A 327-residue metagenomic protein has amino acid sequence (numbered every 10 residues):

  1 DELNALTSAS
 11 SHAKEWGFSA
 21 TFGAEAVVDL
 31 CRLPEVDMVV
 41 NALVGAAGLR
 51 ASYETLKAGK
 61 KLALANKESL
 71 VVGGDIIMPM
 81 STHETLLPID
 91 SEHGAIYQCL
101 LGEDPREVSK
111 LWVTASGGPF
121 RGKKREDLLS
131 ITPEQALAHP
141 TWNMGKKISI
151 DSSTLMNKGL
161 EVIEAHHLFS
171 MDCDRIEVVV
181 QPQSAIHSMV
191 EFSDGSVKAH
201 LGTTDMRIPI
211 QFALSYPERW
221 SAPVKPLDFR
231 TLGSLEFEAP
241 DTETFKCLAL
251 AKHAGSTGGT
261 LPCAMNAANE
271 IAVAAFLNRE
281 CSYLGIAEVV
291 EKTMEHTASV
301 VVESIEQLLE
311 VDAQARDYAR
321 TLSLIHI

Functional and structural regions predicted by a protein language model:
D1-L324: Catalytic, metal-anchored helix/loop core of enzyme active sites in primary metabolism
